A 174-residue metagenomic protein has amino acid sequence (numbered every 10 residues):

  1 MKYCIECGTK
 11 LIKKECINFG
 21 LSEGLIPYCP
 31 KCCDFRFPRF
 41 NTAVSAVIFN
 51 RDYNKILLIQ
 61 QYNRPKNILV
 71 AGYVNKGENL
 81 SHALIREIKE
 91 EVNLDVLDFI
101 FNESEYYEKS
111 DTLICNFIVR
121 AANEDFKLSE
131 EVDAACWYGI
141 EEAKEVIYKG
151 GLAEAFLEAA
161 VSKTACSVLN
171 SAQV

Functional and structural regions predicted by a protein language model:
M1-S45: Acidic, metal-coordinating catalytic segment for phosphate/diphosphate chemistry, firing primarily on the Nudix
Y3-E6, V47, L58, N116-I118 (+1 more regions): Conserved hydrophobic/aromatic beta-strand scaffold that supports enzyme active sites
F49-E91: Conserved Nudix-box catalytic region and its N-terminal flanking loop in Nudix hydrolases and closely related
P65-N67, S129-V174: Nudix hydrolase/Nudix homology domain
E91-D98: Short secondary-structure junctions
L97, E103-E131, C136, I140-E141: Active-site-adjacent beta-strand/loop module that shapes the phosphate/pyrophosphate-binding cleft
